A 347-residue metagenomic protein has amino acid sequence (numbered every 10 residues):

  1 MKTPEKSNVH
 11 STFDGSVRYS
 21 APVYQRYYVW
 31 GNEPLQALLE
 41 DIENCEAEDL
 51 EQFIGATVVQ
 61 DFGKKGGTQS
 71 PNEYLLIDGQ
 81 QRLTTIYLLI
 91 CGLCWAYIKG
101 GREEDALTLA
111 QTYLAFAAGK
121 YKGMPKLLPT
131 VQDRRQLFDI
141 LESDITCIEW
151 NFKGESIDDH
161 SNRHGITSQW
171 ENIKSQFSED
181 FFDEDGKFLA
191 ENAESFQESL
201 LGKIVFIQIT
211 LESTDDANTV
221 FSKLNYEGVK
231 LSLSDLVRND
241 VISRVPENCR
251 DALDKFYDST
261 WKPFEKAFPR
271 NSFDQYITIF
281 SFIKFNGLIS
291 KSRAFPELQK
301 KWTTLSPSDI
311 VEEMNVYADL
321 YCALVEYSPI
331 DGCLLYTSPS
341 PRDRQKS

Functional and structural regions predicted by a protein language model:
M1-I77, Y87, E194, K203-I207: Short alpha-helix boundary/capping and kink motifs at helix termini
W30-L35, L50, Q81-R82, N162 (+1 more regions): Phosphate/oxyanion-binding active-site loops and adjacent basic polyanion-contact surfaces
L83-K99: Short active-site loop/helix that positions an aromatic residue
A96-R102, E227, L231-S232: Short, polar/flexible loop-turn hinges at active-site or ligand-entry regions and domain interfaces
Y97-Y113, K120, E155-S156, S161: RNA-binding basic/glycine-rich loop and surface signature characteristic of RAMP-family CRISPR effectors
L109-L137: Extended charged low-complexity segments that act as oligomerization/scaffolding linkers
D133-S338, R342: Polyanionic (Asp/Glu-rich) segments that form extended negatively charged tracts
